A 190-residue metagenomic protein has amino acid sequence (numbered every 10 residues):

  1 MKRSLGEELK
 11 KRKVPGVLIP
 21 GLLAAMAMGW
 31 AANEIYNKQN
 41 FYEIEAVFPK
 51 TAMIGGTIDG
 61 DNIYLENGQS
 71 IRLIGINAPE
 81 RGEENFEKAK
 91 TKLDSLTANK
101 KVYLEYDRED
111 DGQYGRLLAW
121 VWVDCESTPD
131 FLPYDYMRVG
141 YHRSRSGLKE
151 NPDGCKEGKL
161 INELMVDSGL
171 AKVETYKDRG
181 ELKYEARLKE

Functional and structural regions predicted by a protein language model:
K2-E190: Small beta-barrel nucleic-acid-binding modules, primarily SNase/OB-fold domains and secondarily Tudor-like barrels
